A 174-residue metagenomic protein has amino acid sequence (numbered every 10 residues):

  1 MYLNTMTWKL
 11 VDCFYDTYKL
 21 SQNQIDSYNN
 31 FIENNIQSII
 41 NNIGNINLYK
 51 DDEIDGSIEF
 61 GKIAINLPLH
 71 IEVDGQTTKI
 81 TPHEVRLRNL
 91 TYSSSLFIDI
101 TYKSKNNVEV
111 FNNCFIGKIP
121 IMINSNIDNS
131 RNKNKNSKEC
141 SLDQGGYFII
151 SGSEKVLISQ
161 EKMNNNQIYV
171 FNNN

Functional and structural regions predicted by a protein language model:
M1-N174: Conserved N-terminal architectural modules of multi-subunit, DNA-dependent RNA polymerase core subunits
